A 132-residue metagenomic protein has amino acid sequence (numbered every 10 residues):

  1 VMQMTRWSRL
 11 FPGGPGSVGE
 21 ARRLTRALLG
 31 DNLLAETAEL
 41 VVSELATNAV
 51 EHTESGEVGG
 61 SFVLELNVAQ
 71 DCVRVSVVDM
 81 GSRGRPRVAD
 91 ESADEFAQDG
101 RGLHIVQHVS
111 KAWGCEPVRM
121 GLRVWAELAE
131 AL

Functional and structural regions predicted by a protein language model:
V1-L40: Bergerat-fold GHKL ATPase/HATPase_c domain
V1-S8, V50-L132: Conserved beta-strand-loop-beta-strand hairpin that lines the nucleotide-binding pocket of ATP/GTP-utilizing enzymes
L33-V58: Conserved ATP-binding N-box helix of the HATPase_c
